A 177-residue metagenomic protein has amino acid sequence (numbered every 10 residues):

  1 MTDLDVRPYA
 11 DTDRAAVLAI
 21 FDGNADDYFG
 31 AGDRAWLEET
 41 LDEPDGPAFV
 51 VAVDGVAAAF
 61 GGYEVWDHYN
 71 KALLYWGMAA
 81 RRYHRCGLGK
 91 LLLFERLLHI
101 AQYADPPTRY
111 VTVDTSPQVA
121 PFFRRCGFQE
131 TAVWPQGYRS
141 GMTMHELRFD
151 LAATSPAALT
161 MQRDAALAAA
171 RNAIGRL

Functional and structural regions predicted by a protein language model:
D3-V17: A short beta-loop-alpha structural element at the N-terminal edge of CoA-dependent acyl/N-acetyltransferase catalytic
D26-V50, G62: Active-site rim helix/loop that mediates acceptor-substrate recognition in acyltransferases
V50, V56-V65, K71-M78: Conserved beta-strand in the GNAT
W66, A80, H84, D114-S116: Residue-level recognition of the GNAT/N-acetyltransferase active site
A79, R85-L98: Conserved acetyl-CoA-binding loop-helix of GNAT-fold acetyltransferases
I100-S116: Conserved GNAT acetyl-CoA-binding A-motif
T112-D114, R124, Q129-R148: Conserved catalytic-core motifs of GNAT/GCN5-like acyltransferases
T154-L177: Acidic/histidine-enriched, glycine/proline-rich intrinsically disordered or flexible terminal extensions
